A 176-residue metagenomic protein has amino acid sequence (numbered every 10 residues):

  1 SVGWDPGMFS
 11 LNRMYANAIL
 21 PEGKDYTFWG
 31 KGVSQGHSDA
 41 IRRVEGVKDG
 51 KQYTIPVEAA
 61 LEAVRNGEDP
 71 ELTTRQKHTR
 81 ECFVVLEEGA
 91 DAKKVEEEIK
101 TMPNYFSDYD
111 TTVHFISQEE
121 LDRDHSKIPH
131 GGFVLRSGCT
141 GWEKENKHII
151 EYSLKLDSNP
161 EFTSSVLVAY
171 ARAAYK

Functional and structural regions predicted by a protein language model:
S1-E45: Glycine-/Pro-rich loop/turn segments that contact NAD(P) or position catalytic residues in Rossmann-like domains
V33-A171: C-terminal substrate-binding/catalytic lobe of Rossmann-fold NAD(P)-dependent oxidoreductases
A173-K176: C-terminal helix-rich "cap/oligomerization" subdomain common to oxidoreductases
